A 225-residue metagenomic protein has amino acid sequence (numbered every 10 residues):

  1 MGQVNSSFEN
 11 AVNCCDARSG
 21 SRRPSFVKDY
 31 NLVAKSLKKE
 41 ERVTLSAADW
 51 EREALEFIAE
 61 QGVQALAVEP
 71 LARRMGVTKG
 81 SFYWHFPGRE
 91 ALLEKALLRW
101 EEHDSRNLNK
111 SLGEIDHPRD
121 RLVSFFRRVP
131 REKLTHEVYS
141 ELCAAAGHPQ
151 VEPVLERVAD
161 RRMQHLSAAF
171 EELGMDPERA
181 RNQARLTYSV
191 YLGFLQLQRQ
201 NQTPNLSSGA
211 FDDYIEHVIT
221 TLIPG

Functional and structural regions predicted by a protein language model:
G2-L37, R131, E171, T203-G225: C-terminal peripheral helix-coil segments that are non-catalytic and often amphipathic
K39-L45: A detector for short, charged/polar N-terminal pre-domain segments
S46-D49, E53-A91, K95: Helix-turn-helix
R89, A96, W100-D104, P118 (+1 more regions): Hydrophobic/aromatic residues within well-ordered alpha-helical segments
K95, R106-Y139, T187: Hydrophobic alpha-helical connector segments
S105, V123, D160-S167, E171 (+1 more regions): An amphipathic alpha-helix signature
E132-E156, Q200: Amphipathic alpha-helical segments used for helix-helix packing
E152, E156, E171-G225: Hydrophobic/aromatic-rich alpha-helical bundle segments in the mid-to-C-terminal region
